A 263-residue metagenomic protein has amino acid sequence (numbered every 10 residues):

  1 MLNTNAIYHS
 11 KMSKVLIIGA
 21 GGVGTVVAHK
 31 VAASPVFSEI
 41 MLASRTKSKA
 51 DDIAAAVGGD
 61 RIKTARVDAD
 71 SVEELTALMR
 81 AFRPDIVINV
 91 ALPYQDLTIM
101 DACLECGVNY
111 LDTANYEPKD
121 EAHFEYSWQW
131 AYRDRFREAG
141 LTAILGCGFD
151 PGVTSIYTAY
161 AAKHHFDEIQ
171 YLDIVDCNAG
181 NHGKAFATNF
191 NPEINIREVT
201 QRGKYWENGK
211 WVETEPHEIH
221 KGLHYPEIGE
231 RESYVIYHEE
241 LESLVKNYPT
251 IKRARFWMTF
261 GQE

Functional and structural regions predicted by a protein language model:
T4, K163-E263: C-terminal catalytic/substrate-binding lobe primarily of soluble NAD(P)-dependent oxidoreductases
A20-G21: Glycine-rich Rossmann-fold phosphate-binding loop(s) that bind the pyrophosphate of adenine dinucleotide cofactors
G24-T25: N-terminal Rossmann-fold NAD(P) dinucleotide-binding loop
T46-S48: Helix N-cap at the beta1-alpha1 junction of Rossmann-like dinucleotide-binding domains, i.e., the first residues
V57-S71: Rossmann-fold cofactor-recognition segment
A69-P84, A91, Q95: Conserved Rossmann-fold cofactor-binding substructure of NAD(P)-dependent oxidoreductases
A114-L141: Rossmann-fold NAD(P)-binding glycine/threonine-rich loop
